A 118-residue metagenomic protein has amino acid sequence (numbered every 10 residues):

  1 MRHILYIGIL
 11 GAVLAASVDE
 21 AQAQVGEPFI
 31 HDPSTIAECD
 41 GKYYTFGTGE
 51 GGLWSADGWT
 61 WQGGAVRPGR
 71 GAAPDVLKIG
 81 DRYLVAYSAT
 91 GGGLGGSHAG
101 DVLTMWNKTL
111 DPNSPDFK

Functional and structural regions predicted by a protein language model:
M1-I4: Positively charged n-region of N-terminal signal peptides that target proteins for export
Y6-A16: Bacterial N-terminal signal peptides
E20-K118: Carbohydrate-active catalytic/glycan-binding domains of CAZyme proteins, especially the secreted or lumenal ectodomains
